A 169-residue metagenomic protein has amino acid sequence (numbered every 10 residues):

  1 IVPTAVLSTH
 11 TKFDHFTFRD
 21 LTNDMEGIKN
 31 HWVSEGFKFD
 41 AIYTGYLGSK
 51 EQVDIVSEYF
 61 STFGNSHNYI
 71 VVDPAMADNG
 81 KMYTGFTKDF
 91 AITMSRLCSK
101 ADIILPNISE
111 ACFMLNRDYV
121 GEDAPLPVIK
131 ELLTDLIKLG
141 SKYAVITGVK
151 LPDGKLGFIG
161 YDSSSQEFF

Functional and structural regions predicted by a protein language model:
I1, E167-F168: Conserved beta-strand scaffold positions in the cores of enzyme catalytic domains, especially in NTP/NDP-utilizing
I1-V72, M76-T84: Conserved N-terminal subdomain of the carbohydrate kinase-like
G85-E167: Conserved phosphate/ATP/ADP-binding segment of small-molecule kinases
